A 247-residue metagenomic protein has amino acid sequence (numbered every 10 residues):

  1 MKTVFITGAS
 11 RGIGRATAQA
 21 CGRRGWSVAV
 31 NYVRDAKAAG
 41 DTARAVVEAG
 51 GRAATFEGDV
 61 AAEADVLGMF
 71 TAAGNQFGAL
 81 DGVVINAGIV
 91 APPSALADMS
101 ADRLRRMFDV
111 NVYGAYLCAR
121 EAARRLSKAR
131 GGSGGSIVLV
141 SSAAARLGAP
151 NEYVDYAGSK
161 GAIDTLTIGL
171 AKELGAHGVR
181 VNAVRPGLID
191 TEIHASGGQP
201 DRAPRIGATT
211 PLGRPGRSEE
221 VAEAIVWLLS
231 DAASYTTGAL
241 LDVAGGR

Functional and structural regions predicted by a protein language model:
S10-R11: Conserved glycine-rich cofactor-binding loop
G68-N75, S94-D98, D102-D109, R205: Active-site Tyr-X3-Lys motif and surrounding loop/helix of classical short-chain dehydrogenase/reductase
G78, G175, R180, T236-G238: Short, small/polar-rich loop/turn modules that mediate ligand/substrate recognition or access, typified
I89, G132-S133, V138-A162, T167-A176 (+1 more regions): Catalytic loop of short-chain dehydrogenase/reductase
A97-Y116, V138, I163, L212: Catalytic Tyr-X3-Lys loop
R124, K172-E173, S234: Alpha-helical segment proximal to the catalytic Tyr-Lys
T210-V221: A conserved structural motif in NAD(P)-dependent oxidoreductases
S234-R247: Short-chain dehydrogenase/reductase
